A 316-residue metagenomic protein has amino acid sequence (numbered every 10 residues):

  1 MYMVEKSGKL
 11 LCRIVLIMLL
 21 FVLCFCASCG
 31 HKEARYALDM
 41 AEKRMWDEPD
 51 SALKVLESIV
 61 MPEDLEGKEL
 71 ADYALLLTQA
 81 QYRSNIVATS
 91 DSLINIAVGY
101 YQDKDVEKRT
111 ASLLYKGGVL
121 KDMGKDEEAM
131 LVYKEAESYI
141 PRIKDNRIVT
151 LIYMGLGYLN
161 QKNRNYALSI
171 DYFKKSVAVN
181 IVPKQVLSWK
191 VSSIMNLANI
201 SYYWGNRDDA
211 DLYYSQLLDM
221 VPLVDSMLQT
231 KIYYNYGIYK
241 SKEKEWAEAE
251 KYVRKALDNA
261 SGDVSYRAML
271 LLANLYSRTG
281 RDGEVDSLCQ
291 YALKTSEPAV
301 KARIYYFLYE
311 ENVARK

Functional and structural regions predicted by a protein language model:
Y2-E5, C26-K316: A "functional boundary" signal
Y2-L16: Bacterial N-terminal signal peptides that target proteins for export
V15-F25: Bacterial N-terminal signal peptides
